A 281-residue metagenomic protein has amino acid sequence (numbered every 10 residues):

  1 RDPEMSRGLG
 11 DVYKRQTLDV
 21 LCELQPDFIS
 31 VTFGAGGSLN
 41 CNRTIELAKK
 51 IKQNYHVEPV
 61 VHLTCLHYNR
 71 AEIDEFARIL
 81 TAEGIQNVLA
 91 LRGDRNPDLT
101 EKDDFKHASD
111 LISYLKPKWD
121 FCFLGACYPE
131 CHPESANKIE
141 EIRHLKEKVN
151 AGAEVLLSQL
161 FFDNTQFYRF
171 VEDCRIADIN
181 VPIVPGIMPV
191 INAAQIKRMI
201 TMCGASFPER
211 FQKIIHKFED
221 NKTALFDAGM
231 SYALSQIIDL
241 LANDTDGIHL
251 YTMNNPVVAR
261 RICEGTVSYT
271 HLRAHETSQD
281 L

Functional and structural regions predicted by a protein language model:
R1, R7, G34-G36, H62-Y68 (+5 more regions): Active-site beta-loop-alpha junctions enriched in small/polar residues
D2-L9, Y13, H271, S278-L281: Single conserved hydrophobic/aromatic residue that forms the stacking wall/gate of nucleotide- or nucleobase-binding
G10-D19, E72-A77, N137-K146, S231-I237: Short, acidic/polar
K14-V20, L24, G37-Y55: Glycine-rich, positively charged N-terminal anion/phosphate-binding segment
D27-I45, R95-K102, S158-F167: Glycine-rich, proline-tolerant flexible connector loops at the mouths of alpha/beta enzymes
I29, L80, K148, G152 (+2 more regions): Conserved, mostly hydrophobic/aromatic
D103-P129, I176-M230, S235, T266-R273: Active-site pocket-lining/capping segments in soluble small-molecule metabolic enzymes
P256-Y269: C-terminal helical cap(s) of enzyme catalytic domains, especially alpha/beta-barrels
